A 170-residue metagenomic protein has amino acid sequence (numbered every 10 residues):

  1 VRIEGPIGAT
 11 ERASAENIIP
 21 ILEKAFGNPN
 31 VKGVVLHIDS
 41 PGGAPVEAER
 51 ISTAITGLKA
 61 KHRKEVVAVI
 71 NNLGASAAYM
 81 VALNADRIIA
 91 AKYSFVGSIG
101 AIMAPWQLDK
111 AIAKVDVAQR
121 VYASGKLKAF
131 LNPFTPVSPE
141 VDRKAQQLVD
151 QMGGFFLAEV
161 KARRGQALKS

Functional and structural regions predicted by a protein language model:
V1-E65, L73-R163: Small-residue-centered hinge/linker elements
Q166-S170: Short catalytic/ligand-gating loop segments at beta-alpha or beta-beta junctions within enzyme catalytic domains
